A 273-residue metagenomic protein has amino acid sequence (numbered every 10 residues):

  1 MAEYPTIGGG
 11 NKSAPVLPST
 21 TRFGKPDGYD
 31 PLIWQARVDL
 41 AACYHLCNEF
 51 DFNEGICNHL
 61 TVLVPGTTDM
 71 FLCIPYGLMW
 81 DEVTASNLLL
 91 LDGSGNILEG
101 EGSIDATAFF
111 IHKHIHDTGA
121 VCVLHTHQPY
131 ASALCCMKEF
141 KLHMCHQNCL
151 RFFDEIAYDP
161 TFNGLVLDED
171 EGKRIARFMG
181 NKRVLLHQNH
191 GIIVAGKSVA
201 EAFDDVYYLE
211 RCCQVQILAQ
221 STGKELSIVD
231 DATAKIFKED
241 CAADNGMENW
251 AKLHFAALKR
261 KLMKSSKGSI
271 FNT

Functional and structural regions predicted by a protein language model:
M1-T273: Glycine-rich flexible loops
